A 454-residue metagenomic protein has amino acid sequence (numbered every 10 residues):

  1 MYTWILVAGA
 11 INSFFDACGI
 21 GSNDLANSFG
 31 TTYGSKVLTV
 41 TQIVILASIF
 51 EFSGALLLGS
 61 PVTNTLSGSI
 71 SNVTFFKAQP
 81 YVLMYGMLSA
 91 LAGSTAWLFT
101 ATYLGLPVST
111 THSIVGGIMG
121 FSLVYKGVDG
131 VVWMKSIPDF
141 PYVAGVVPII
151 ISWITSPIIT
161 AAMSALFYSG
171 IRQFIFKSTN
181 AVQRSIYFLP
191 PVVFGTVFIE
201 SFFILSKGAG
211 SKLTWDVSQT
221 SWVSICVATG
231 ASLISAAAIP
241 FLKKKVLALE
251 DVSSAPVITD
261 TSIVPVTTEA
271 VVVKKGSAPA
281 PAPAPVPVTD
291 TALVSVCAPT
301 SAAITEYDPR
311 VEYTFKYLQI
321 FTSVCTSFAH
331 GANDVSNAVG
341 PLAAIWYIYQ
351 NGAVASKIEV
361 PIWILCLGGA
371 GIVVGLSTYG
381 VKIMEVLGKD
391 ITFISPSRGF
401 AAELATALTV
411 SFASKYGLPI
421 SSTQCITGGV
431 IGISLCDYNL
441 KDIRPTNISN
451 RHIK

Functional and structural regions predicted by a protein language model:
M1-K454: Alpha-helical transmembrane segments and immediately membrane-proximal extracytoplasmic
